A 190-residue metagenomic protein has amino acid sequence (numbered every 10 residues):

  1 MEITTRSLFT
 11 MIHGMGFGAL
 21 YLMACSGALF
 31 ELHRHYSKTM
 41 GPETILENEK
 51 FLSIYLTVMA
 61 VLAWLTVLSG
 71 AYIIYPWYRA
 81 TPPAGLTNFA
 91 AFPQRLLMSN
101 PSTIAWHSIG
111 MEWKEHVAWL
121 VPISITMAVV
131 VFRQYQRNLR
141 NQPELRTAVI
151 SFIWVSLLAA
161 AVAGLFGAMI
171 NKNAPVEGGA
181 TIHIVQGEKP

Functional and structural regions predicted by a protein language model:
M1-P190: Polytopic transmembrane helical bundles with strong interfacial aromatic enrichment
